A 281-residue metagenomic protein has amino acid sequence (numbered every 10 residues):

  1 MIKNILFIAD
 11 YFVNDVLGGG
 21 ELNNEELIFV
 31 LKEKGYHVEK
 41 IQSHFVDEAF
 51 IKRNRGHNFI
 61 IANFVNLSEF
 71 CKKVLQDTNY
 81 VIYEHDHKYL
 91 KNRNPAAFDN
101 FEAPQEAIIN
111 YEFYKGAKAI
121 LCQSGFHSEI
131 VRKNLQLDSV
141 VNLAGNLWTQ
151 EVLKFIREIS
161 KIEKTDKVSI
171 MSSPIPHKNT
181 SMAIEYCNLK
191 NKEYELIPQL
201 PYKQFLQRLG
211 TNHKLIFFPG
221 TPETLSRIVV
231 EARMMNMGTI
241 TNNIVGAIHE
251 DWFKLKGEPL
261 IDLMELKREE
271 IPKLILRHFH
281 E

Functional and structural regions predicted by a protein language model:
M1-N66, I240-E281: N-terminal pre-catalytic "stem/leader" segment of glycosyltransferase-like enzymes
N58-I60, L75-P104, L121: Active-site proximal beta-strand in glycosyltransferases
D99-I120, E129, G210: Membrane-proximal helix-turn-helix segments that form the acceptor-binding/catalytic region of lipid-linked
K115-S139, N179: A short, active-site helix/loop in glycosyltransferases that binds the activated sugar's phosphate group
L147-F205: Conserved catalytic-core segment of nucleotide-activated headgroup transferases in glycan assembly
L206, V229-M235: Short alpha-helical segment that forms part of, or immediately flanks, the ligand-binding pocket in carbohydrate-active
G210-T224, M237: Acidic donor-binding loop of glycosyltransferase active sites
P219-I228, N243-I244, I248-E250: Nucleotide-sugar-dependent
